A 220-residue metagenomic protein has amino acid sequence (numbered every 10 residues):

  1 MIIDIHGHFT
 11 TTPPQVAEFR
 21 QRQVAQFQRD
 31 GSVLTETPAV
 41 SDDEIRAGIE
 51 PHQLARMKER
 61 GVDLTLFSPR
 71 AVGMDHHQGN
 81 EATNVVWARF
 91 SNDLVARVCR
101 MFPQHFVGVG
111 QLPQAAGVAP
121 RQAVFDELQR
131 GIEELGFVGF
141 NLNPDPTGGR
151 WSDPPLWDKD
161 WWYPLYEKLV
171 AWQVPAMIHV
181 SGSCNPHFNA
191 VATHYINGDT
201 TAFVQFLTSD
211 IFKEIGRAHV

Functional and structural regions predicted by a protein language model:
M1-H219: Helix-coil boundary/capping segments in enzymes
